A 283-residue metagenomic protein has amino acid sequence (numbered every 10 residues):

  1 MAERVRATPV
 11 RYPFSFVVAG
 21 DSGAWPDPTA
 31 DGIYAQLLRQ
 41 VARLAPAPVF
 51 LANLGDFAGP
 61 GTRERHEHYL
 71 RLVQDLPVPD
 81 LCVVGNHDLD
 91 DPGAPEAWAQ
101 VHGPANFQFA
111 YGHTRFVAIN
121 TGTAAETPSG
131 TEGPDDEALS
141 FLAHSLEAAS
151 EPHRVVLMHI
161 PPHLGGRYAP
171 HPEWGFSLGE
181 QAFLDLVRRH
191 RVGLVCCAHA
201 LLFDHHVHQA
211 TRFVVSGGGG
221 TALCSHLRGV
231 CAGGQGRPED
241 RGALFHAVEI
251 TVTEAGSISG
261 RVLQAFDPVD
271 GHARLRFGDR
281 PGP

Functional and structural regions predicted by a protein language model:
M1, V10, P238-P283: A short C-terminal boundary segment appended to hydrolase-like catalytic domains
M1-H68, L164-G165: N-terminal active-site segment of His-dependent metallophosphoesterases
F16-V18, L51-N53, C82-V83, V156 (+1 more regions): Residue-level marker for buried hydrophobic side chains located in beta-strands that build the well-ordered beta-sheet
D21, G55-D56, G85-N86, H159 (+1 more regions): Active-site glycine-centered loops adjacent to acidic/histidine catalytic or metal-binding residues that shape
A24-T29, A125-T127, G165, A222-S225 (+2 more regions): Short, solvent-exposed loop/turn elements at domain surfaces
L54, A149-R167: Short acidic, glycine-rich surface-loop motifs adjacent to enzyme active sites
T62-R154, A169-L194, A200-V252, I258: Extended active-site neighborhood of metal-dependent phosphoesterases/phosphodiesterases
T121, L157-P161, H199-A200, L263-Q264: Short, well-ordered beta-to-alpha junction loops that form the rim of enzyme active sites and present histidine/acidic
